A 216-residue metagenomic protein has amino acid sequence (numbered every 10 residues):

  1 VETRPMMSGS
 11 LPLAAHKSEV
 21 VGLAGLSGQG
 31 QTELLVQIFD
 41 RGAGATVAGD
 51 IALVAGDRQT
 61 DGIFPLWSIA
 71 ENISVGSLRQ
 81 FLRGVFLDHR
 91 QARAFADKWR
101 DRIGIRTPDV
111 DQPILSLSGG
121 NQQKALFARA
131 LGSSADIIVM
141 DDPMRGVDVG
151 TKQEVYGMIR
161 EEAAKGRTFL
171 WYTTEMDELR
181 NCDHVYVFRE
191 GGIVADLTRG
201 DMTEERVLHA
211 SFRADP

Functional and structural regions predicted by a protein language model:
L35-G42, D50-L117, A195, T203-R213: Conserved P-loop NTPase catalytic core
F127: Hydrophobic anchor residue at the start of the ABC signature
D141, D148: ABC-family nucleotide-binding domains
Q153-K165: Helical segment within the ABC ATPase nucleotide-binding domain
T173-T174: H-loop/switch region of ABC-family ATPase nucleotide-binding domains
N181-V187: Conserved catalytic segment of ABC-fold P-loop ATPases
